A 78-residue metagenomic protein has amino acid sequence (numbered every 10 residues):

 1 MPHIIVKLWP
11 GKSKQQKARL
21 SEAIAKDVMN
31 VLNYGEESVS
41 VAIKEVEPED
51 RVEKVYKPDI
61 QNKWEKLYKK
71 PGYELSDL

Functional and structural regions predicted by a protein language model:
P2-L78: A domain-level signal for the structural core that forms small-molecule/cofactor-binding pockets and catalytic centers
